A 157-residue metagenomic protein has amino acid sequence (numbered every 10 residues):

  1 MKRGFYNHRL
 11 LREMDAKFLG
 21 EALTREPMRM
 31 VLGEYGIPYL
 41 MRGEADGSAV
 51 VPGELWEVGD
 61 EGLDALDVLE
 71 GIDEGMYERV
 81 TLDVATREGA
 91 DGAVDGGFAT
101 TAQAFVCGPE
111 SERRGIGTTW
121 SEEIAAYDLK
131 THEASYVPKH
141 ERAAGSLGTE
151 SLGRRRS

Functional and structural regions predicted by a protein language model:
M1-S157: Glycine-aromatic micro-motifs
